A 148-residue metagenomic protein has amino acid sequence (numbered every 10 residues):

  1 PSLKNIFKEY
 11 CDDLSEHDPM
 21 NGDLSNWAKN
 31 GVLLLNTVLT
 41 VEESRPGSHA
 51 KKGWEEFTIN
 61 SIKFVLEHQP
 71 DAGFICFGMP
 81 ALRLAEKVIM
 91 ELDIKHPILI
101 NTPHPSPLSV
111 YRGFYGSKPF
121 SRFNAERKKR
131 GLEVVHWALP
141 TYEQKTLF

Functional and structural regions predicted by a protein language model:
P1-C76, A81-N101, P105-V110, F114-Y142: A polyanion-binding, active-site-adjacent surface
E143-F148: DEDD superfamily 3′-5′ metal-dependent exonuclease/proofreading module
